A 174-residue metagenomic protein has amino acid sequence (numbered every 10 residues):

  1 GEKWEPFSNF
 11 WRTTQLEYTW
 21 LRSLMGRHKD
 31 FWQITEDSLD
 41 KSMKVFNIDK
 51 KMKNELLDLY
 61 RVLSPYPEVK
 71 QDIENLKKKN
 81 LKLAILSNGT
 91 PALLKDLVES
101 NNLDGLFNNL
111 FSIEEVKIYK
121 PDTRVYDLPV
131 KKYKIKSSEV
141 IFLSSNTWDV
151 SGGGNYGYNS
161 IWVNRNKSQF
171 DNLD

Functional and structural regions predicted by a protein language model:
G1-T13: Active-site neighborhood of HAD-like aspartate-dependent phosphohydrolases
E2, I48, L81, I135 (+1 more regions): Short glycine/serine/threonine/alanine-rich loop segments
F7-S8, M52, L103-L106: Hydrophobic side chains within well-formed alpha-helices
F10, D37-K41, E55, Q71 (+1 more regions): Alpha-helical elements of Rossmann-like donor-binding domains used by nucleotide-donor carbohydrate transfer enzymes
T19-N54: A metal-dependent, Asp-based hydrolase signature
N54-V62: Surface-exposed cleft-lining segments at the edges of enzyme active sites
K70, E74-K77, L86, T90-P91 (+1 more regions): Asp-based, Mg2+/Mn2+-dependent phosphohydrolase catalytic module
